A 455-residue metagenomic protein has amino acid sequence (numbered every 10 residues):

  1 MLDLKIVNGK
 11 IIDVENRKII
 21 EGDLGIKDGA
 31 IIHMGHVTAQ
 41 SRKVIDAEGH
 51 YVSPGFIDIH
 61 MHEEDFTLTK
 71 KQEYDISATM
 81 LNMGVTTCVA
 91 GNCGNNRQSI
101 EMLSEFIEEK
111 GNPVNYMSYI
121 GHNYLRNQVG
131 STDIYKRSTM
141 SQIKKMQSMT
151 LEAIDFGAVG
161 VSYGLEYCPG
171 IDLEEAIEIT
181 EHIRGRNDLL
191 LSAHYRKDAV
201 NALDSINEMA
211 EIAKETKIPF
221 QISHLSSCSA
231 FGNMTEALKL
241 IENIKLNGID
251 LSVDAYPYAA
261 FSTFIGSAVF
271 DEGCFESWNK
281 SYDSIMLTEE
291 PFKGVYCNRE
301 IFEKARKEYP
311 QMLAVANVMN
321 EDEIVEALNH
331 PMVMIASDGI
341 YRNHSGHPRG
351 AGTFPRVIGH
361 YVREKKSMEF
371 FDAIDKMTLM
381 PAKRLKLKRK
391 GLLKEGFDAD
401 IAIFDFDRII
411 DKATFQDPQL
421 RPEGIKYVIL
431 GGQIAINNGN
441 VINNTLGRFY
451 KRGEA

Functional and structural regions predicted by a protein language model:
M1-P54: Histidine-rich, glycine-flanked metal-binding segment
G9, L24, G29, G49 (+12 more regions): Divalent metal-coordination and catalytic microenvironments
I12-D23, A314-V318, I324, M368-I374 (+1 more regions): Acidic, glycine-enriched loop/beta-strand segments at the rims of small-molecule binding/catalytic pockets
V52, M61, K71-S162, H182 (+1 more regions): Divalent-metal coordination cores built from histidine and acidic residues
G55-F66, L165, L191-K197: Histidine-centered catalytic micro-motifs
T87, P113-M117, A158-G160, D188-S192 (+3 more regions): Structural preference for beta-strand elements that scaffold enzyme active sites
I134-M140, M146-V159, Y163, S223-K366: Active-site neighborhoods of metal-dependent hydrolases
V318, V325-M332, S337-D338, I401-Y450: C-terminal cap of metal-dependent C-N hydrolases
